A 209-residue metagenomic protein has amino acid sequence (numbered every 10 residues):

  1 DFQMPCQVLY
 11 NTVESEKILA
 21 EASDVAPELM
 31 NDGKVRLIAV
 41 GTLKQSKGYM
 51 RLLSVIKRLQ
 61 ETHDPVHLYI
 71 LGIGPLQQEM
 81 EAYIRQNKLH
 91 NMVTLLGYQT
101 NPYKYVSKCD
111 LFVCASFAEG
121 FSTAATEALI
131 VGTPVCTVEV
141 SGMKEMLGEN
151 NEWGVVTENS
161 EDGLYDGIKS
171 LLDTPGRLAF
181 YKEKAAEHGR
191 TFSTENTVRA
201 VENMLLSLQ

Functional and structural regions predicted by a protein language model:
T12: Carbohydrate-associated surface elements
V35, A39-R58, P75-E81, T123: A conserved mid-protein helix/loop that constitutes part of the nucleotide-sugar donor-binding site
E81-G97: Nucleotide-activated donor-binding/catalytic signature segment of Leloir-type glycosyltransferases, i.e., the conserved
Y98, F117: Aromatic "clamp/platform" in nucleotide-sugar-dependent glycosyltransferases that forms part of the donor/acceptor
P134-T137: Short hydrophobic beta-strand element within catalytic cores of glycosyltransferases and related nucleotide-activated
E149-E161, S170-P175: Conserved acidic donor-binding segment of nucleotide-sugar-dependent glycosyltransferases
S170, R177-T191, N203: A short, well-ordered alpha-helix in the C-terminal region of glycosyltransferases
T194-Q209: C-terminal alpha-helical cap of glycosyltransferases
